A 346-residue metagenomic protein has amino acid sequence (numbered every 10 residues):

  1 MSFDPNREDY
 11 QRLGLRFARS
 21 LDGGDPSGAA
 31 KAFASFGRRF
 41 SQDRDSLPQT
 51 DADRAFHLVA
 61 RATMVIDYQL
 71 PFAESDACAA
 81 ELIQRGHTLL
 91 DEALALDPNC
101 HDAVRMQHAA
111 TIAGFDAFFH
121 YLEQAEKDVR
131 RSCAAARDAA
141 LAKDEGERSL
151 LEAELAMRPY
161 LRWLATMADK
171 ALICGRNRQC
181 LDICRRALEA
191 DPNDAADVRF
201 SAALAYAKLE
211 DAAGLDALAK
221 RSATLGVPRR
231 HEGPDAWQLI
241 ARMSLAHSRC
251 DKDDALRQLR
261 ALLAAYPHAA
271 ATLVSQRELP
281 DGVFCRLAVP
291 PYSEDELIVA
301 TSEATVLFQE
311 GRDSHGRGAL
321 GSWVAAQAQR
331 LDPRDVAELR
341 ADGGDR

Functional and structural regions predicted by a protein language model:
M1-A95, L259, A328-R346: Extreme N-terminal leader/anchor segments
E8-G24, Q49-A73, D97-A117, A139 (+4 more regions): Amphipathic alpha-helical repeat scaffolds of TPR domains
R44-A52, L90-A103, D128-M157, A187-A190 (+1 more regions): Flexible helix-coil transition and linker loops at the boundaries of alpha-helical arrays
L47-T50, L239-R346: Long, ordered, amphipathic alpha-helical scaffolds
Y68, A80, G114-D116, C174 (+2 more regions): Structural motif corresponding to the intra-repeat A-B loop/turn of tetratricopeptide repeats
Q69, G86, E92-A93, A110 (+11 more regions): Alpha-helical solenoid scaffolds that mediate protein-protein interactions, centered on TPR/SEL1-like repeats but also
A77-H120, R186-R199, A203-L204, P267-T272: Short, charge-rich amphipathic alpha-helical segments embedded in non-transmembrane helical bundles/solenoids
I83-D91, F118-A135, N177-R185, D211-V227 (+2 more regions): Alpha-helical repeat scaffolds
